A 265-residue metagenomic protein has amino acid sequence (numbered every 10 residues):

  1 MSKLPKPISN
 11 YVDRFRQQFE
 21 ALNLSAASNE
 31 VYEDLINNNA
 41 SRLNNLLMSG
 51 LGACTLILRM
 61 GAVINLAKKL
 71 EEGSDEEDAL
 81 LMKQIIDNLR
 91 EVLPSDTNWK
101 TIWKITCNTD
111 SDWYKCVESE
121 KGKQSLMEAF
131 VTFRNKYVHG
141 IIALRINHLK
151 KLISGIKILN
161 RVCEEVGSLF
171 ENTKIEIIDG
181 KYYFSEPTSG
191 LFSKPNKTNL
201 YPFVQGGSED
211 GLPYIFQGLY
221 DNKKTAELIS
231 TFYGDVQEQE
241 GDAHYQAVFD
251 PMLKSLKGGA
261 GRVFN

Functional and structural regions predicted by a protein language model:
M1-N45: Charged alpha-helical initiation segments
K3, P7, L35-L46, L81 (+2 more regions): Non-transmembrane, amphipathic alpha-helical segments
N29-E71, I156: Short, hydrophobic, well-ordered secondary-structure elements
Y32, I36, V131-I142: Regular secondary-structure segments
L56-R59, V63, K136, R161 (+1 more regions): Positions within ordered alpha-helical repeat solenoids
L66-D78, K174-G180: Short, glycine/acidic-rich hinge or "gate" loops at secondary-structure transitions that mediate conformational
E72-F133, G140, M252-V263: Flexible secondary-structure boundary motifs
G122-A129, I142-N265: Polyanionic, low-complexity intrinsically disordered segments
